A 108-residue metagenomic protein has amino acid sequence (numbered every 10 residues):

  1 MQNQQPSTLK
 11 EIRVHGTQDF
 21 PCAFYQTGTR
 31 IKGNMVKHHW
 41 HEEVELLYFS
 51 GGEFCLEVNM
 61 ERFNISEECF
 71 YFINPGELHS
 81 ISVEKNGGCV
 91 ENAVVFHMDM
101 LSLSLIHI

Functional and structural regions predicted by a protein language model:
M1-N64, C69-F70: Generic protein-terminus/edge-of-domain signal
Q2-Q26, L78-I106: A hydrophobic/aromatic-rich effector-binding and dimerization subdomain of bacterial HTH-type transcriptional regulators
I31-M35, G76, F96: Residue-level signal for pocket-adjacent positions within structured domains
E68, H107-I108: Adenylate-forming
